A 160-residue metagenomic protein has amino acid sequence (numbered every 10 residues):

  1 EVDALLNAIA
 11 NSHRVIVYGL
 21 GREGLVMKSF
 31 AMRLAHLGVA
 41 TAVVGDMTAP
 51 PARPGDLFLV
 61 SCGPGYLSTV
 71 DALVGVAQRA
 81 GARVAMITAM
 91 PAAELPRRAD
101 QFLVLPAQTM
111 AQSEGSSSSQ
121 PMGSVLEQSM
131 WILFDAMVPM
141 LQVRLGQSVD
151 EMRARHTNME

Functional and structural regions predicted by a protein language model:
E1-N11: A short, well-structured juxtamembrane/interface segment
R14-I132, V138-P139: Glycine-rich phosphate-binding loops that contact phosphosugars or nucleotide phosphates
A136, Q142-E160: A short, charged, Gly/Pro-tolerant segment at domain boundaries
